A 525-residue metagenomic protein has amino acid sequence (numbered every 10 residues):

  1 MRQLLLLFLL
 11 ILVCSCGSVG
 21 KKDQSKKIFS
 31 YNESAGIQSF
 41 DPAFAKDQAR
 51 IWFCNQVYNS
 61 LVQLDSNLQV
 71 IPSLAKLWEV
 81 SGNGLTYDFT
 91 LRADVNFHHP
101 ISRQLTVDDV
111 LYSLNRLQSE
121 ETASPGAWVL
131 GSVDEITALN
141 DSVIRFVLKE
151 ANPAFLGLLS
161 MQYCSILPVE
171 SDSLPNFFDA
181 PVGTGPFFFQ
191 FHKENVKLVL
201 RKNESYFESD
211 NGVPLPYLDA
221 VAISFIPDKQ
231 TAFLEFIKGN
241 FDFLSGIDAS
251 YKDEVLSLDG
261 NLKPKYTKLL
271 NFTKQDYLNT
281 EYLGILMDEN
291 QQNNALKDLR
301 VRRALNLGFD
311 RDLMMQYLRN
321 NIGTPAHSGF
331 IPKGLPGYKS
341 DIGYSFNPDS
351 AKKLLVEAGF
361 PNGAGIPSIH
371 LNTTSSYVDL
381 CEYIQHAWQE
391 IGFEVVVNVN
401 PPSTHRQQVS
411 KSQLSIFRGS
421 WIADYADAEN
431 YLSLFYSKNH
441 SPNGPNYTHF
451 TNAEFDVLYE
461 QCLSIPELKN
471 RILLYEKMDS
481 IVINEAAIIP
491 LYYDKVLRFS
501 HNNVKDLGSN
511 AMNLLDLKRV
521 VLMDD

Functional and structural regions predicted by a protein language model:
G17-V19, R303, M315, V396-H405 (+2 more regions): Extracytoplasmic/peripheral linker and loop segments enriched in polar/acidic and small residues with frequent Thr/Pro
N32-G82, Y112-N115, V182: N-terminal lobe/hinge region of extracytoplasmic solute-binding protein
L77-A123, R145, A232-E235, A295-L296: Aromatic- and charge-enriched surface segment that lines or borders ligand/interaction sites
T106-S113, G185-P186, Y217-A220, K238 (+4 more regions): Alpha-helical secondary-structure segments
P125-V169: Surface-exposed binding/hinge segments that line and control ligand-binding clefts or catalytic entry sites
L159-P216, A220, Q230-T231, P348-K353 (+1 more regions): Gly/Pro-rich hinge or "lid" segments in bacterial periplasmic/extracellular proteins
R201-K202, A295-H386, E390-I391, T451 (+2 more regions): Append "and occasionally in soluble cytosolic enzymes with long acidic Gly/Pro-rich linkers
Y206-L258, E394-V396: Ligand-site clamp/hinge motif
